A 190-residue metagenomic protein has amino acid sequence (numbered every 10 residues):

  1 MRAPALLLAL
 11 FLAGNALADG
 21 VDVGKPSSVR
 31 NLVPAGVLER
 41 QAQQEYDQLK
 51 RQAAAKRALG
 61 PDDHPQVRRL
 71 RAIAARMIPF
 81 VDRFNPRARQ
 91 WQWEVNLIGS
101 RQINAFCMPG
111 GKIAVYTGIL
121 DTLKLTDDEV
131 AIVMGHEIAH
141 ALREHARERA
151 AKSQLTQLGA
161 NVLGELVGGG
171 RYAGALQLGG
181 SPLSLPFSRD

Functional and structural regions predicted by a protein language model:
P4-N15: Bacterial N-terminal signal peptides
N15-D190: A Zn2+-metalloprotease active-site environment signal
